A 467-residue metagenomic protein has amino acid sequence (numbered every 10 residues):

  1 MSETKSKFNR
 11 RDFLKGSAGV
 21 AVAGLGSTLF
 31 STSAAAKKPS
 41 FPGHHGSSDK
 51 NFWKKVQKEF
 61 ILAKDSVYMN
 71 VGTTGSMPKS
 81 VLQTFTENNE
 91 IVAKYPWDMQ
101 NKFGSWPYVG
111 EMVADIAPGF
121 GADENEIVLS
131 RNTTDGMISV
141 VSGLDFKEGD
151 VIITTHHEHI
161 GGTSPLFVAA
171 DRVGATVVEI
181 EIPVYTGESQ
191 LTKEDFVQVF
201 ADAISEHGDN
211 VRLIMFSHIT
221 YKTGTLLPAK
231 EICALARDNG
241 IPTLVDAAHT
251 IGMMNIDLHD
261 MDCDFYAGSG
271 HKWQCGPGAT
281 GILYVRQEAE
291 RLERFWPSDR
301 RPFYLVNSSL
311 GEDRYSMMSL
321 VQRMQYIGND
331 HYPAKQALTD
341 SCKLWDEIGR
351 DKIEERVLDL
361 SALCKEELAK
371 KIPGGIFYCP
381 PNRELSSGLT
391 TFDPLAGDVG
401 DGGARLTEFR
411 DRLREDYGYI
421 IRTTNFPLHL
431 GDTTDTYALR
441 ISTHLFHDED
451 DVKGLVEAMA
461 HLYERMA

Functional and structural regions predicted by a protein language model:
S2-K5, L14-A467: Pyridoxal 5′-phosphate
